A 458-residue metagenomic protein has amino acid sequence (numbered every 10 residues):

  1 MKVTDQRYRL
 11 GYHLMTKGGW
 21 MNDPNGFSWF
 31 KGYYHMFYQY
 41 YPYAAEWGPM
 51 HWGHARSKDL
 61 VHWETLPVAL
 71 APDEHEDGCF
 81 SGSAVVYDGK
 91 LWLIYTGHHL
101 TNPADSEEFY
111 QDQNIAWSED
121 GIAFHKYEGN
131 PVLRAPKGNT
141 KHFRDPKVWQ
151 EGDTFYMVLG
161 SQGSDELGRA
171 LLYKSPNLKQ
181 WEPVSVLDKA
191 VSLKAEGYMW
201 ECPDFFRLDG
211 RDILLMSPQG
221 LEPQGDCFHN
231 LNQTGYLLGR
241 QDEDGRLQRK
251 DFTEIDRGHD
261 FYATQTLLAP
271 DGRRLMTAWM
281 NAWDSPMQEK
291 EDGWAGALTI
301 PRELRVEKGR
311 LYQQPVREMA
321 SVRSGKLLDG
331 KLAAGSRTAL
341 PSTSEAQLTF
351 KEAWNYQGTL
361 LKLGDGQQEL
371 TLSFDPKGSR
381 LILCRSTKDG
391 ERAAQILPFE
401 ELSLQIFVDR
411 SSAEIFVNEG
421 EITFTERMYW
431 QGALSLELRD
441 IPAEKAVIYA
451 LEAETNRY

Functional and structural regions predicted by a protein language model:
M1-D145, Q150-E196, R207-R257, M280-D329 (+2 more regions): Beta-rich carbohydrate-recognition and catalytic domains
N232-Y458: Beta-rich accessory regions
